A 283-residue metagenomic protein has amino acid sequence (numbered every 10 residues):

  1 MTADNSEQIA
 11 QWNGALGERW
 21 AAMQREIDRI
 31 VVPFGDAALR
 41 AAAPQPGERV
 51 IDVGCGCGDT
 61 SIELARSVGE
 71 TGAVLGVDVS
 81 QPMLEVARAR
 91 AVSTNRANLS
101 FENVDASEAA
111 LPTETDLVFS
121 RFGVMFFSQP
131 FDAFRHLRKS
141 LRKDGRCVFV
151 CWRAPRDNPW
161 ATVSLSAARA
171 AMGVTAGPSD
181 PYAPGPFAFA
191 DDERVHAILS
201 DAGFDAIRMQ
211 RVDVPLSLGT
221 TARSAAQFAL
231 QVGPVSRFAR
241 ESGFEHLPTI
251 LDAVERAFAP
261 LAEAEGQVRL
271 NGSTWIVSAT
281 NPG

Functional and structural regions predicted by a protein language model:
M1-E48, D59-E63, M83-V86, D105: Conserved class I S-adenosyl-L-methionine
A3-Q11, R19, M23-Q24, D28-V31 (+2 more regions): Conserved Class I S-adenosyl-L-methionine
A42-P44, V68, L141: A generic alpha-to-beta junction signature in SAM-dependent methyltransferases
R49-A109, D132: Class I SAM-dependent methyltransferase SAM/SAH-binding core
V68, A91, A168, L199 (+2 more regions): Conserved hydrophobic residues forming the short capping helix/wall of the S-adenosyl-L-methionine
S107-V118: A short acidic, Gly/Pro-enriched loop at the edge of an enzyme's catalytic core that lines a small-molecule cofactor
D116-F131, R153: A short SAM/SAH-binding and catalytic strip from SAM-dependent methyltransferases
F131, K139-R142, R146-T220: Conserved catalytic/acceptor-binding region of the Class I
